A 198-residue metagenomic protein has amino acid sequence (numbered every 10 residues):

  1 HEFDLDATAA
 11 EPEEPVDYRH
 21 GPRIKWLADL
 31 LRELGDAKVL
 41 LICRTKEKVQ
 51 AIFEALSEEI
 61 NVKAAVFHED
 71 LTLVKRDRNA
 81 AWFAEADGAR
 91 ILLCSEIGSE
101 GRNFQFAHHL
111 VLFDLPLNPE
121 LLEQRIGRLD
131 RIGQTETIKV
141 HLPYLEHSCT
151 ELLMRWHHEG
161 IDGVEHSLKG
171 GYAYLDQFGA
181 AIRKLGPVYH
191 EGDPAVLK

Functional and structural regions predicted by a protein language model:
H1-I24, L31: Interdomain linker/hinge connecting the two RecA-like lobes of the SF2 helicase core
C43-H68: Conserved helicase motor "Helicase C" RecA-like lobe of SF1/SF2 P-loop NTPases
K46-K48, L71-L73, I97-E100, P116-P119 (+2 more regions): Conserved nucleotide-binding/hydrolysis micro-motifs of P-loop NTPases
V49-F53, D77, L92-H108, I126-Q134: SF2 helicase motor core recognition
V62-E96: Conserved helicase ATPase core of P-loop NTP-dependent helicases/translocases
R102-L115, K139-L142: A short beta-strand element within the Helicase C-terminal
N118-V140: Conserved SF2 helicase motif VI
E136-K198: C-terminal accessory region of SF2 helicases/translocases
